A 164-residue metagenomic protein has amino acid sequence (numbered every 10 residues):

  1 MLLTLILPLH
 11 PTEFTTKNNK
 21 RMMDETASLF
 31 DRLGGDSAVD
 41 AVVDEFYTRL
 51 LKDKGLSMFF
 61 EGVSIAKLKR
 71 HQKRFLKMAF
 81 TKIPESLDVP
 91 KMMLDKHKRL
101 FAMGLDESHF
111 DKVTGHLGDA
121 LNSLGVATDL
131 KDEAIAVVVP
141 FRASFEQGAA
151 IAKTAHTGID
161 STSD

Functional and structural regions predicted by a protein language model:
M1-P8, S123, D129: Acidic/proline-rich low-complexity IDRs
L3-M22: Short, Lys/Arg-enriched N-terminal segments with co-localized hydrophobic residues within the first ~10-30 amino acids
T12, S57-M58, A143: Short non-domain terminal segments
M23-A27, D40-V126, K131-V137, A150: Heme-based O2/NO sensor domains and their adjacent alpha-helical segments, primarily globin folds but also including
D24-A27, A136-D164: Short terminal or interdomain "cap/linker" segment that borders an active site or interface and mediates
L29-V39: Long, hydrophobic N-terminal alpha-helical segment
R32-L33, A102, H156: Intrinsically disordered, low-complexity segments enriched in small/polar residues
